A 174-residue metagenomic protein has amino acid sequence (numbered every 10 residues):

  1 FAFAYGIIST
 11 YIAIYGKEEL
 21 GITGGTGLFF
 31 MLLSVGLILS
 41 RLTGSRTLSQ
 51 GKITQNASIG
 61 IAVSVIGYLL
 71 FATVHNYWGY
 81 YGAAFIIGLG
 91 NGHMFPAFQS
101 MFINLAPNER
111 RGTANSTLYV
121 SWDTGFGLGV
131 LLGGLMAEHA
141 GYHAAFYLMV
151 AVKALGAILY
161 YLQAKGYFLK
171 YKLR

Functional and structural regions predicted by a protein language model:
T10-G25: Short amphipathic helix-loop junctions that connect adjacent transmembrane helices in Major Facilitator Superfamily/SLC
G16-K17, T47-L48, L135-G141: Interfacial helix-cap and linker-helix signal at transmembrane-aqueous boundaries of multi-pass secondary transporters
T23-G24, N108-L118: Loop-to-transmembrane helix entry/capping segments in MFS-fold secondary transporters and related SLC/MFSD carriers
S40-I53, A137: Helix-to-loop junctions at the C-terminal end of transmembrane segments in multipass secondary transporters
Q55-L70, V150: Structural signature of the two symmetry-related core transmembrane helices
A72-A83: Helix-loop junctions at membrane interfaces in 12-TM secondary transporters
H93-A106: Intracellular juxtamembrane helix-capping segments at the cytosolic ends of symmetry-related transmembrane helices
L135-K153: A membrane-interface helix-boundary motif in multi-pass transporters
